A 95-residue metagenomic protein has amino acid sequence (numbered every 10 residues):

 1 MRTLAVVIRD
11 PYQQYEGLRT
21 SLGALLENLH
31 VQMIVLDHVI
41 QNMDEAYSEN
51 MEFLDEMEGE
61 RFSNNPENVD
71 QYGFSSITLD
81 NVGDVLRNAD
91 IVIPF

Functional and structural regions predicted by a protein language model:
T3-G17, L36-N42: Short, glycine-rich nucleotide/cofactor-binding loops
L4, V92-I93: Short, well-ordered beta-strand core segments
Q13-L29, M33: Histidine-anchored nucleotide/phosphate-binding helix
V31-V39, E60-N65: Short internal beta-strands
A46-Y72: A glycine-rich helix N-cap at a beta->alpha junction
Y72-N81: Glycine-rich, highly charged phosphate/nucleotide-binding loops
A89: An anion/phosphate-binding loop that grips the pyrophosphate of nucleotide cofactors and donors
